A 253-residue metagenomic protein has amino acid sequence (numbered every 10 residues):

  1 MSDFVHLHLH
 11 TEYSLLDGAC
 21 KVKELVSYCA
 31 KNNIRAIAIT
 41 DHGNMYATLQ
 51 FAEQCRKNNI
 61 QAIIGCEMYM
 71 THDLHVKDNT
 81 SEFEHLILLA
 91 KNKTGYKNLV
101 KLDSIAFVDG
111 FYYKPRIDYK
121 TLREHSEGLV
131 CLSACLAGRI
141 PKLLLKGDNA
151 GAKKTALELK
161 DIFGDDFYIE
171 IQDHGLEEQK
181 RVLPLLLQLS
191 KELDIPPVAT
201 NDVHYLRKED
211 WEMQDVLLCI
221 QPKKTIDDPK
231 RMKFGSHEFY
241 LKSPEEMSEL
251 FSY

Functional and structural regions predicted by a protein language model:
M1-Y253: Phosphodiester-processing cores and adjacent nucleic acid-binding clamps
